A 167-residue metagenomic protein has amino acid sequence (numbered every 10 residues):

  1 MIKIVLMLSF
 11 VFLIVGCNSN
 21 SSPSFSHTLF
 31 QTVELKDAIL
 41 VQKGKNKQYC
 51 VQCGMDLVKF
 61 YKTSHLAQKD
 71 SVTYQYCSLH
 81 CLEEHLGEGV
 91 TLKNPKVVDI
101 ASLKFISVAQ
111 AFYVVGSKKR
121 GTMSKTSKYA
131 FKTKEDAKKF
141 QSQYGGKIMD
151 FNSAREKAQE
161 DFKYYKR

Functional and structural regions predicted by a protein language model:
M1-I4: Positively charged n-region of N-terminal signal peptides that target proteins for export
L13-G16: C-terminal motif of bacterial Sec signal peptides marking the signal peptidase cleavage site
N18-N20: Bacterial signal peptide processing site
K47: Residues immediately within or flanking Cys/His clusters that coordinate Zn2+ in small zinc-binding modules
C50-C53: Short cysteine-rich clusters marking metal-coordination/redox-active sites
K59-F60: Short, non-ligating residues that shape and space the ligands of small metal-coordination modules and catalytic
S71-L82: Beta-edge loop/turn motif
K132-R167: C-terminal partner/receptor-binding element of secreted or periplasmic proteins
